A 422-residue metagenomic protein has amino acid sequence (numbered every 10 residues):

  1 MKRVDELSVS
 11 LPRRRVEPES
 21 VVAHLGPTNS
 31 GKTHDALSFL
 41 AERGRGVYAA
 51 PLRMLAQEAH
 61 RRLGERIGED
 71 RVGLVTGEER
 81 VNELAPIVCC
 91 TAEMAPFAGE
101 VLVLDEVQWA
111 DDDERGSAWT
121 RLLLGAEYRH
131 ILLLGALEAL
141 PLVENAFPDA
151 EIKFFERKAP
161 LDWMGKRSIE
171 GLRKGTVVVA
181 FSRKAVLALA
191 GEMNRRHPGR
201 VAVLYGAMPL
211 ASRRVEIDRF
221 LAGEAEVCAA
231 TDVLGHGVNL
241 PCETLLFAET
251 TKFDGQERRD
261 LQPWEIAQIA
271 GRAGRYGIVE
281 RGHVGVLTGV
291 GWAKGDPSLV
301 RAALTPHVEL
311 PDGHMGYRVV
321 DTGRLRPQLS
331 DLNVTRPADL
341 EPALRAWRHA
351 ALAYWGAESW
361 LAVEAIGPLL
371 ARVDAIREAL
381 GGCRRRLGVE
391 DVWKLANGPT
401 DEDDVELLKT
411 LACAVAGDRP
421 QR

Functional and structural regions predicted by a protein language model:
M1-V4, G316-R422: Non-catalytic terminal extensions of ATP-dependent helicases
R13, G77-I87, L137-G175: Interdomain hinge/linker at the junction between the two RecA-like core domains of SF2 helicases
G44-A59, L132-L134, G171-H197, V201-Y205 (+2 more regions): Conserved strand-helix element at the start of the C-terminal RecA-like helicase core
G46, Q108-D162: Post-DEXD/H (motif II) to motif III coupling segment of the RecA-like Helicase ATP-binding lobe
A56-E58, L63-E100: Inter-Walker segment of RecA-like/P-loop motor cores
R61, R71-T76, R80-L84, A188 (+1 more regions): Conserved helicase ATPase core of P-loop NTP-dependent helicases/translocases
Y128-P141, L221-V227, V233, L240-T305: Conserved segment of the helicase C-terminal RecA-like domain
D162-V179, Q256, W264-A267, R272-L361: C-terminal helicase lobe
